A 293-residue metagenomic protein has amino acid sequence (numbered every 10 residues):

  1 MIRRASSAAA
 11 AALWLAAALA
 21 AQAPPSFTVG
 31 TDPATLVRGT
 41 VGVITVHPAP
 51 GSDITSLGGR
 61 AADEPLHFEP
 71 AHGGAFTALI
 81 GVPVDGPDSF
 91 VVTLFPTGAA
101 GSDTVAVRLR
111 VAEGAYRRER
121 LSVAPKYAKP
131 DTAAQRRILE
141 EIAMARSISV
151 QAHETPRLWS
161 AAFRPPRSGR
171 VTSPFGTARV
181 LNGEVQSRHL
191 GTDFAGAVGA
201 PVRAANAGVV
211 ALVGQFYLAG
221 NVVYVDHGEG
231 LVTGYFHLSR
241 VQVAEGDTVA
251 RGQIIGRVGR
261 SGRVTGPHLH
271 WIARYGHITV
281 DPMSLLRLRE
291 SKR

Functional and structural regions predicted by a protein language model:
M1-R4: Positively charged n-region of N-terminal signal peptides that target proteins for export
A8-A20: Bacterial N-terminal signal peptides
A21-T31, V37, T248, S284-R293: Compositionally biased, proline/threonine/alanine/serine-rich low-complexity intrinsically disordered stretches
Q22-R108, E113: Cationic-aromatic interfacial patches
G30-T31, V105-A219: Surface-exposed, glycine-biased beta-strand/turn segments
A71-G74, R110-G114, L238-V241, L285-L288: A short, sequence-level motif marking secondary-structure junctions
P87, A115-R118, V280: Short, charged/polar, Gly/Pro-enriched secondary-structure boundary elements
R164-R293: Catalytic cores of peptidoglycan-degrading enzymes
